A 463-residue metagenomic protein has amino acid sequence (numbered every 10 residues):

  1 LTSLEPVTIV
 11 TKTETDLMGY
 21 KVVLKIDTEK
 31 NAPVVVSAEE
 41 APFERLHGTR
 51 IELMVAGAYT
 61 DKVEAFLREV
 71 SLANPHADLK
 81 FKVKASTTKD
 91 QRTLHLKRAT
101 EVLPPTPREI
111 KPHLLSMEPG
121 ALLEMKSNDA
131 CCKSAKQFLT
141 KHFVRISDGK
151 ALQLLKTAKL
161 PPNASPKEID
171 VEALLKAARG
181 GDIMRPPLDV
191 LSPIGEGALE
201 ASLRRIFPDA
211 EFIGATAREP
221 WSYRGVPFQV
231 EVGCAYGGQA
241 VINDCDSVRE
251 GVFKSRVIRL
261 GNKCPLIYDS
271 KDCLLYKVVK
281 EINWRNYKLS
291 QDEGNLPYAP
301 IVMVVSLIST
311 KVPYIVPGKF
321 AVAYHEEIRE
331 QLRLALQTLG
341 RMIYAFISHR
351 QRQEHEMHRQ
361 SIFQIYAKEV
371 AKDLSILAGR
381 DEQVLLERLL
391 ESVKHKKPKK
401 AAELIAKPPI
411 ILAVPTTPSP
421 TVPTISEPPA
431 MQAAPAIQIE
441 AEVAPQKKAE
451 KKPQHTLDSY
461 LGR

Functional and structural regions predicted by a protein language model:
L1-M125, D129, P161-A177, I183-P186 (+1 more regions): GHKL-type ATPase core
T8, R50-E52, K80, R145 (+3 more regions): Structured core elements
T93-T100, P104-P119, K150-Q153, E250-Q351: GHKL/Bergerat-fold ATPase module
Q137-K156: Helix-hairpin-helix
K159-G195, G340-V370: Extended, well-ordered alpha-helical scaffold/bundle regions in very large, multi-domain proteins
L175-W284, N295-Y298, F320: Prokaryote-biased recognition of long, low-complexity C-terminal linker/tail segments that are poorly structured
L334, T338-G340, R352-L412, T424 (+1 more regions): Charged, surface-exposed alpha-helical interface/stalk elements
K396-R463: Acidic, low-complexity intrinsically disordered tails
